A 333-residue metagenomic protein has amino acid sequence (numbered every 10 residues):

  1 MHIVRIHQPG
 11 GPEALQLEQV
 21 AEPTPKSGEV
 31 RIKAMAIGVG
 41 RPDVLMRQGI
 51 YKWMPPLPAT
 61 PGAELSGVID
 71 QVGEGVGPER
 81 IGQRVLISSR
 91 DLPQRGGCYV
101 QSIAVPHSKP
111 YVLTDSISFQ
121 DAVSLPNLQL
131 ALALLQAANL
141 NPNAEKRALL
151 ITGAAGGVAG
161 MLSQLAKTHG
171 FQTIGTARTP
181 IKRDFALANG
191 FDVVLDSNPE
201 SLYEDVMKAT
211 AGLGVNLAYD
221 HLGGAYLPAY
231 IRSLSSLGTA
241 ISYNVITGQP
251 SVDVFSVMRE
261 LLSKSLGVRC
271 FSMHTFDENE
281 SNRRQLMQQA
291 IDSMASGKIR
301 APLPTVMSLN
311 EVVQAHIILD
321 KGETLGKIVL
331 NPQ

Functional and structural regions predicted by a protein language model:
A21-G38, I50-D91: Glycine-rich beta-strand-centered segment in the early N-terminal region that forms part of a ligand/cofactor-binding
P78, I87-G153: NAD(P)H dinucleotide-binding glycine-rich loop of Rossmann-like/cofactor-binding domains, especially the beta1-alpha1
L86, N216-Y219: N-terminal Rossmann-like NAD(P) cofactor-binding module of classical short-chain dehydrogenase/reductase
C98-Y99, A177-F185, V252-V257: Short, glycine/polar-rich helix-capping loops at beta-to-alpha or helix-loop-helix junctions that flank or form
V123-E200: Mid-domain Rossmann-like dinucleotide-binding core that forms the NAD(H)/NADP(H) cofactor-binding site
S201-G212: Short amphipathic alpha-helix with an adjacent loop that forms part of the alpha/beta core around
G212, I291-D292, S296-V306, V313-Q333: C-terminal capping/lid region of NAD(P)-dependent oxidoreductase domains
A225-K298, P332-Q333: Glycine-rich phosphate-binding loop and adjacent beta-alpha segment of Rossmann(oid) nucleotide-cofactor-binding
